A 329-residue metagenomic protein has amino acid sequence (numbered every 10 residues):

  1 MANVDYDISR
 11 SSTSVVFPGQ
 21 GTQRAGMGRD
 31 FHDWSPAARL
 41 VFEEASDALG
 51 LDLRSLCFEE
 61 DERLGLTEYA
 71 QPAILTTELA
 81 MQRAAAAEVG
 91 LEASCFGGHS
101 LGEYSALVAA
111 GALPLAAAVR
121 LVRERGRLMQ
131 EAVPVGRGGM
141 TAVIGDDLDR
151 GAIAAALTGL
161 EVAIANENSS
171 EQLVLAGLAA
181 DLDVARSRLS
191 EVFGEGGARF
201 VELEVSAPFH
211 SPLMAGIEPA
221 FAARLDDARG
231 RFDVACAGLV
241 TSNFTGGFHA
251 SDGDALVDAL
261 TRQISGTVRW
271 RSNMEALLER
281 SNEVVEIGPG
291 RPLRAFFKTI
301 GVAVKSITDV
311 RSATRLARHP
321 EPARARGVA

Functional and structural regions predicted by a protein language model:
M1-S9, A223-G230: Short amphipathic alpha-helices and their capping/turn segments at secondary-structure boundaries
A2-A152, L203, V284-A317, A323-V328: FabD-like malonyl-/acyl-CoA
Q20-T22, L49, A110-D258, R262-Q263: Alpha/beta catalytic cores of group-transfer enzymes, especially the acyltransferase/condensing modules of polyketide
A70-P72, P208-F209, T267: Glycine-rich phosphate/pyrophosphate-binding beta-alpha loops
T241, T261, M274-L278, R294: Generic hydrophobic alpha-helical scaffold/packing signal
G246-G247, T267, G290-L293: Short Gly/Pro-enriched loop/turn and capping motifs at secondary-structure junctions
S265-N282: A short, acidic, amphipathic alpha-helical segment used as a generic capping/interface helix at domain edges
